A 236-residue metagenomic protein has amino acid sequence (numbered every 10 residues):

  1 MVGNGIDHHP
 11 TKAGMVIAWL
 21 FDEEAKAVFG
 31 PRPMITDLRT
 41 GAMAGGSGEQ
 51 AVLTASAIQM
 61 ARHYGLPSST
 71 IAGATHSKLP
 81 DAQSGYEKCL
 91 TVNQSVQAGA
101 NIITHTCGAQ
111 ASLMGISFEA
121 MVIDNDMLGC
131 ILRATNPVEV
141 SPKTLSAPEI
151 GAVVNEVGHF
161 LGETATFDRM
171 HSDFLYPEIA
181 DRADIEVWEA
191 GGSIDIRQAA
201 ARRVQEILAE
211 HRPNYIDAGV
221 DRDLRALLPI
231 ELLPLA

Functional and structural regions predicted by a protein language model:
M1-N101: Helix-rich catalytic cores of soluble enzyme domains
D7-H9, H63, H76, H105 (+3 more regions): Histidine (H) residue identity feature
F29-D37, I71-P80, G108-M114, A147-N155 (+1 more regions): A glycine-rich phosphate-binding loop feature that marks nucleotide/adenosyl-phosphate handling sites
L38-E49, L79-C89, G115-D126, N155-G162 (+1 more regions): Short glycine/threonine-rich loop-to-helix capping motif typified by GTGT followed within a few residues by an Asp-Pro
L66-A72, I102-C107, P137-A147: Acidic/polar loop patches that form or flank catalytic/metal-binding clefts of enzymes that bind anionic ligands
Q94-M114: Glycine-rich phosphate-binding active-site loops on the catalytic face of alpha/beta enzymes
E119-A236: Catalytic-core signal marking the mid-to-C-terminal active-site face
